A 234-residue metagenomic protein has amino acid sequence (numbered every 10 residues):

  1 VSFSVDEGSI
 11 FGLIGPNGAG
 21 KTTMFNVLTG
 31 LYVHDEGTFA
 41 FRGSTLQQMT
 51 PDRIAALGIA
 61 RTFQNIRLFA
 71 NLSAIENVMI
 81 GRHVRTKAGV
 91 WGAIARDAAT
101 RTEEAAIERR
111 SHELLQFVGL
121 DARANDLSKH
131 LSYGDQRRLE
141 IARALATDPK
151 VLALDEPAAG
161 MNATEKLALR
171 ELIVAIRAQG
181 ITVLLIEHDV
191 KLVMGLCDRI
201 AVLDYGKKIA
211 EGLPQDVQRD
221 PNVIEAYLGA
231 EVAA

Functional and structural regions predicted by a protein language model:
V1-A234: Glycine-rich phosphate-binding loops of nucleotide-dependent enzymes
